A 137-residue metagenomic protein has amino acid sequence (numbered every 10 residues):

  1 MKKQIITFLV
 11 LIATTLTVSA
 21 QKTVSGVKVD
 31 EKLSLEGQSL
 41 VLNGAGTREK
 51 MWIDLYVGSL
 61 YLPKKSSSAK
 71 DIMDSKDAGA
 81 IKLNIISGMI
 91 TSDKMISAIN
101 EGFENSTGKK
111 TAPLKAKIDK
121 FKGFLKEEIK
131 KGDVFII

Functional and structural regions predicted by a protein language model:
Q4, K32, P63-K65, I86-I90: Generic structural motif
Q4-T14: Sec-dependent N-terminal signal peptides
F8-V10, S25, R48, K120: Generic detector of short alpha-helix boundary/capping microenvironments and adjacent low-complexity segments
L11, S59, K64, S106 (+1 more regions): Generic signature of intrinsically disordered, low-complexity segments enriched in small/polar residues
L16-A20: Sec/Tat signal peptide C-region and signal peptidase I cleavage site
Q21-D74: N-terminal secretory signal peptides
K70-I137: Mid-length scaffold segments of soluble, non-membrane domains
